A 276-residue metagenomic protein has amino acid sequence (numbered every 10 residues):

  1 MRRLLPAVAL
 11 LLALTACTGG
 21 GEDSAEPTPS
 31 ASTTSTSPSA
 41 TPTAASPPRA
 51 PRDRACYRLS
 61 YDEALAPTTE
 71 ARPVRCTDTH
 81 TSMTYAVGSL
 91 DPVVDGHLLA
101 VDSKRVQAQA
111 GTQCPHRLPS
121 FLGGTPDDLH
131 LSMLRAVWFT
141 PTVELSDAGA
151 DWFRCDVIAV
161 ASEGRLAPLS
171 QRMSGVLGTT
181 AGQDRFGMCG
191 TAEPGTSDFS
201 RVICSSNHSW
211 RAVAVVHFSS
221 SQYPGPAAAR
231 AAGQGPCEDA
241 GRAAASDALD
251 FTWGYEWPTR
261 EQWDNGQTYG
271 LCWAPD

Functional and structural regions predicted by a protein language model:
M1-L10: N-terminal export and membrane-targeting signals
A13-A16: C-terminal motif of bacterial Sec signal peptides marking the signal peptidase cleavage site
T18-D276: Primary mode marks residue(s) on the alpha4-beta5-alpha5 output face of response regulator receiver
